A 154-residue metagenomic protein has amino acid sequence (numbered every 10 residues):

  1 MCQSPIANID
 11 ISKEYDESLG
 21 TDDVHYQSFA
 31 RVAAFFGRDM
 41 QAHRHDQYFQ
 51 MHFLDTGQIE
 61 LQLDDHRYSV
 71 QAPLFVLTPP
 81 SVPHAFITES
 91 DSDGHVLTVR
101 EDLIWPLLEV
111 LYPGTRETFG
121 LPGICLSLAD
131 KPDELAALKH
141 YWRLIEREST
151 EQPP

Functional and structural regions predicted by a protein language model:
M1-Q62, H66-Y68: Generic protein-terminus/edge-of-domain signal
D16, H43, F86, R116-T118: Short secondary-structure boundary/capping segments
D64-H66, E89, E109: Surface loops and adjacent helix of pleckstrin homology
D65-P79: Short acidic-glycine-tyrosine-enriched beta hairpin
P79-V82, L121-P122: Short acidic (Asp/Glu) patches
S81-I104: Ligand-binding loop in jelly-roll beta-barrel domains
S92-G94, I104-F119: A short alpha->loop->secondary-structure connector
E117-P154: Amphipathic alpha-helical segments enriched in hydrophobic/aromatic residues interleaved with Lys/Arg
